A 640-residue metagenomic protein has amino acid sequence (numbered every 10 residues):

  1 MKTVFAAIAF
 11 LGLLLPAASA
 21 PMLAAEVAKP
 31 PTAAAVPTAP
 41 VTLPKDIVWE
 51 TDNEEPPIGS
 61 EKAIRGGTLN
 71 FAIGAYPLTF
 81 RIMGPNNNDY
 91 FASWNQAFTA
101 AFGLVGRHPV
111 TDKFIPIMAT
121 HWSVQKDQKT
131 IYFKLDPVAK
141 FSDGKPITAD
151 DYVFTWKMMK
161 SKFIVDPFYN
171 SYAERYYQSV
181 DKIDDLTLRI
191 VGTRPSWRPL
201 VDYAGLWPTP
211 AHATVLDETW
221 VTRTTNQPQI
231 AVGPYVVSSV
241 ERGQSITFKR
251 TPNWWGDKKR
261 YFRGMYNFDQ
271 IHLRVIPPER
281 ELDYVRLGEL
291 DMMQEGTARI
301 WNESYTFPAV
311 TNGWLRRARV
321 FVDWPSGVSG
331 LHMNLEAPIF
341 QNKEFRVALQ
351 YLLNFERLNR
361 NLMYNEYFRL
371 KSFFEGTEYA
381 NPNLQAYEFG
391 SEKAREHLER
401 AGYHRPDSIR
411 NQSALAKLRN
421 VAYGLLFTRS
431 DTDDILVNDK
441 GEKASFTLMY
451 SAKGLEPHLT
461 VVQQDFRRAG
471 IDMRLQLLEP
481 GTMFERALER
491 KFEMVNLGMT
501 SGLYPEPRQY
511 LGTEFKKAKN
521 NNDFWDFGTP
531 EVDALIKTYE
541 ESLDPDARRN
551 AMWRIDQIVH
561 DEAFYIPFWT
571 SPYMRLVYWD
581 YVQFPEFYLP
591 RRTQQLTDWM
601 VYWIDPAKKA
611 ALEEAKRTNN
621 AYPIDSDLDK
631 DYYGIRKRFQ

Functional and structural regions predicted by a protein language model:
E26-T38, D52-N53, I73, N95-F98 (+7 more regions): Detector for C-terminal structural segments
P37-P57, G67-K126, K157, I230: N-terminal lobe/hinge region of extracytoplasmic solute-binding protein
I64, K134, F168-D217, P234-E241: Surface-exposed binding/hinge segments that line and control ligand-binding clefts or catalytic entry sites
N70, T148-T155, D185-V191, G233-P234 (+8 more regions): Alpha-helical secondary-structure segments
F98-F102, G106-K113, A204-Q270, P277-R280 (+2 more regions): Gly/Pro-rich hinge or "lid" segments in bacterial periplasmic/extracellular proteins
T120-V165, R189, R274-V275, D283-Y284 (+1 more regions): Aromatic- and charge-enriched surface segment that lines or borders ligand/interaction sites
K126, S142, V191-A211, N226-R280 (+4 more regions): Aromatic-rich, solvent-exposed beta-strand/loop patch
K162, S179-V180, S238-K249, R274-A337 (+4 more regions): Extracellular/periplasmic solute-recognition and catalytic clefts
